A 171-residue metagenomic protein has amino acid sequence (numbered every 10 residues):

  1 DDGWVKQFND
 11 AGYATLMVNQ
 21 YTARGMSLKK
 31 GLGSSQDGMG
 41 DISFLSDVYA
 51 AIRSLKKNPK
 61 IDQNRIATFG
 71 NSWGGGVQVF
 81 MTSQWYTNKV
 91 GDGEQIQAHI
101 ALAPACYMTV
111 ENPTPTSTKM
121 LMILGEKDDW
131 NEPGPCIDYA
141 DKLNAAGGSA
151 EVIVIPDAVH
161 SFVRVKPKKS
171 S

Functional and structural regions predicted by a protein language model:
D1-N58, R164-S171: Serine-hydrolase catalytic machinery in alpha/beta-hydrolase-like enzymes
N9-D10, N144, P156: Anion (oxyanion) recognition and catalysis
Y13, I61, G148: Short phosphate-binding/catalytic loops that engage adenosine nucleotides
M39-T116, D129: Primarily recognizes the serine-hydrolase "nucleophile elbow" in alpha/beta-hydrolase and SGNH/GDSL folds
T116, M122-L124: Short beta-strand/loop motif that positions the catalytic acidic residue of the alpha/beta-hydrolase fold
E126-D129, D157-V159: Acidic beta-to-alpha connecting loop that harbors the catalytic carboxylate
D129-D138: Conserved alpha/beta-hydrolase "acid-adjacent" motif
S149-S171: C-terminal catalytic histidine-bearing segment of alpha/beta-hydrolase fold enzymes
